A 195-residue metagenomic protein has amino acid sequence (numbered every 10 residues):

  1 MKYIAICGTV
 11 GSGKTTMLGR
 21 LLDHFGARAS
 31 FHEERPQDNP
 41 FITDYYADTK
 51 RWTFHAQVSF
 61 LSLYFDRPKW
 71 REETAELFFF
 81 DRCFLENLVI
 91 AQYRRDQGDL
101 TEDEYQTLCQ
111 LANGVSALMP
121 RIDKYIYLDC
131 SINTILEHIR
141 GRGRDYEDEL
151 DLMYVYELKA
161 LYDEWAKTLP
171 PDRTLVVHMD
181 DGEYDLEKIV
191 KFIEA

Functional and structural regions predicted by a protein language model:
I6: Hydrophobic anchor at the beta1->P-loop junction of P-loop NTPases
T9: P-loop (Walker A) phosphate-binding loop of NTP-binding proteins
K14: Conserved lysine of the Walker
M17, L21: Hydrophobic positions on the alpha1 helix immediately C-terminal to the Walker A/P-loop
D23-Y64, V89: Conserved substrate/cofactor phosphate-moiety recognition/catalytic segment in nucleotide-dependent phosphotransferases
W52, A56-M119: Glycine-rich phosphate-binding loop used to anchor ATP phosphates in small-molecule kinases, encompassing both
V89-A160: A glycine- and Lys/Arg-enriched "phosphate-lid" helix/loop adjacent to the NTP-binding pocket of small-molecule kinases
L136-A195: NTP-dependent small-molecule kinase module
